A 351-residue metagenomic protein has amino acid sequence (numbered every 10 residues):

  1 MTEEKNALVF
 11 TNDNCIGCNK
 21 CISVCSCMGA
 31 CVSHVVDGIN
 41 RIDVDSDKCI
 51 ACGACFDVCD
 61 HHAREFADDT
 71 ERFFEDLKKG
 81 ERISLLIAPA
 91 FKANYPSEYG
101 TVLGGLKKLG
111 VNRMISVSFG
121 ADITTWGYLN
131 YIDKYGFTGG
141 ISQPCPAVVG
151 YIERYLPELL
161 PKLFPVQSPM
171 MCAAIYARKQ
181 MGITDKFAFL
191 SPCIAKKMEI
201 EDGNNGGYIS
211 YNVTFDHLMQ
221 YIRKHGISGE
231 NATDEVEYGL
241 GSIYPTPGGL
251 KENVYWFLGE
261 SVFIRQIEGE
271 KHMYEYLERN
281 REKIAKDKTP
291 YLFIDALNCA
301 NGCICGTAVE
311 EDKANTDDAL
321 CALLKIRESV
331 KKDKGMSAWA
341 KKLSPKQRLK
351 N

Functional and structural regions predicted by a protein language model:
M1-A7, G17-I39, Q167-S168, I267-D287 (+1 more regions): Short, charged low-complexity linear segments at domain edges
T2, L8-V9, V36, I50 (+4 more regions): Residue-level signal for well-ordered alpha-helical segments
T2-E3, I16-D45, I50, A54-T70 (+1 more regions): Iron-sulfur cluster-binding cysteine motifs and their immediate structural context in ferredoxin-like electron-transfer
A7, G17, R41, A51 (+3 more regions): Residue-level preference for nonpolar/small residues embedded in alpha-helices
V9-F10, L159: Glycine- and acidic
F10-S23, D47-D57, G139, D185-S191 (+2 more regions): Cys/His-enriched microdomains
F66-N351: Iron-sulfur-associated redox domains of electron-transfer enzymes in respiratory and anaerobic energy metabolism
